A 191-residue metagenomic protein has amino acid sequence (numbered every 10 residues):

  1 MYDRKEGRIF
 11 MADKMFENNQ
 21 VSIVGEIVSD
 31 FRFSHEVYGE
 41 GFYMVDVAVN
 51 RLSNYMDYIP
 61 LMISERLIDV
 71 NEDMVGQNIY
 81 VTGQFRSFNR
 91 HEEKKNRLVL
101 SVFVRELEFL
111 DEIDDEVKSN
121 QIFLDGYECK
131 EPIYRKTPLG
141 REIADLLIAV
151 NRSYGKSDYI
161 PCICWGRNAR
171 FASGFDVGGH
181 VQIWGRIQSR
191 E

Functional and structural regions predicted by a protein language model:
Y2-E191: OB-fold and OB-like single-stranded nucleic-acid-recognition modules and their adjacent interaction interfaces
